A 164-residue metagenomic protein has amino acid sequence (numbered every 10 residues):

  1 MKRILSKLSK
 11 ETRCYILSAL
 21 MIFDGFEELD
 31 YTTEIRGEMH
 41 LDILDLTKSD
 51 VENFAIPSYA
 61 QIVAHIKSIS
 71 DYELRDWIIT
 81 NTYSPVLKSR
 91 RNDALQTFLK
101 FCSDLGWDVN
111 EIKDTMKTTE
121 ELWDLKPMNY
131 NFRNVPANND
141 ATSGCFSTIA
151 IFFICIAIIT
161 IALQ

Functional and structural regions predicted by a protein language model:
M1-L163: Small-residue-enriched hydrophobic alpha-helices in membranes
